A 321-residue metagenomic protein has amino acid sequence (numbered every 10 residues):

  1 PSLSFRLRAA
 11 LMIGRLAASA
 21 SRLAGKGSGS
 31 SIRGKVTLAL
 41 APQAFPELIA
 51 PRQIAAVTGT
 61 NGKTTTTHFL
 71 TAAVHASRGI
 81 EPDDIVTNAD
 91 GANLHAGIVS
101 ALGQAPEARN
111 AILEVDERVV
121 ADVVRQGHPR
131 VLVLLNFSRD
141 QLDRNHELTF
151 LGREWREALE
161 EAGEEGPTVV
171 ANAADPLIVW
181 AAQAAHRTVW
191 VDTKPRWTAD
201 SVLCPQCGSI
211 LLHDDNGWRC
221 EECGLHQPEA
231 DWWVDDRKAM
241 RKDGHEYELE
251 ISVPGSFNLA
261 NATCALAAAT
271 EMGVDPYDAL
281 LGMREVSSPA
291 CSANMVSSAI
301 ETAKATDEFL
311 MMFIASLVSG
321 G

Functional and structural regions predicted by a protein language model:
P1-L3: N-terminal Lys/Arg-rich, disordered targeting/topogenic segments
F5-W190, W197-A199, L203, G320: Phosphate-binding loop of NTP-binding sites
G27, R52-A55, E248, V296 (+2 more regions): Exposed boundary/loop context
N88, S252, E301: Thr-Gly-centered strand-to-loop micro-motif
L102, A269-M272, F313: Generic structural signal for hydrophobic core residues of well-folded globular domains
R187-N294: Adenine nucleotide phosphate-binding catalytic loops in nucleotide-utilizing enzymes
C291-S298, T302-F309, S316-S319: Low-acidity, Ser/Thr- and Arg-rich intrinsically disordered low-complexity segments
